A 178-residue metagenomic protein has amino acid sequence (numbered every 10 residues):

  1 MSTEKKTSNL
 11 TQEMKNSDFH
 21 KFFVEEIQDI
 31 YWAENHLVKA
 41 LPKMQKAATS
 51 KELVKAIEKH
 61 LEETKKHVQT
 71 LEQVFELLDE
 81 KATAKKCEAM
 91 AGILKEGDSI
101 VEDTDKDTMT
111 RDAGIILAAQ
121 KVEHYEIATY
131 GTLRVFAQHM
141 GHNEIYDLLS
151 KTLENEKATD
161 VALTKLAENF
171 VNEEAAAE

Functional and structural regions predicted by a protein language model:
S2-E178: Amphipathic alpha-helical hairpins
